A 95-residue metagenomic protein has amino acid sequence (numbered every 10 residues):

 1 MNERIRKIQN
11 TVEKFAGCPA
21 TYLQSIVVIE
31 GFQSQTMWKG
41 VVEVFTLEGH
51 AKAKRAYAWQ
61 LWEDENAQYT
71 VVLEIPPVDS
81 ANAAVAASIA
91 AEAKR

Functional and structural regions predicted by a protein language model:
M1-F32: Low-complexity, Ser/Thr/Pro-rich intrinsically disordered segments found in N-terminal tails, propeptides, targeting
N2-V12, E65-R95: Mixed-charge, Lys/Arg-enriched low-complexity segments
I8, V12-F15, F45, A53 (+2 more regions): Extended hydrophobic/Leu-rich segments
T21-A81: Acidic, low-complexity, intrinsically disordered interaction modules
